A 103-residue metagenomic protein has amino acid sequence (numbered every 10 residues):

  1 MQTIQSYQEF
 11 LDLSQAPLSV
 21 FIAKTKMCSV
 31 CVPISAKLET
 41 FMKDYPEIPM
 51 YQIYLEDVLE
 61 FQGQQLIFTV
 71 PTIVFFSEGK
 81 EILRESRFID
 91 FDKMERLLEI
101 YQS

Functional and structural regions predicted by a protein language model:
M1-E9: Short acidic-hydrophobic, aromatic-tinged amphipathic segments that line or gate anion-handling sites
Q2, Y51, I82-E85: Structural signal for short hydrophobic segments within the conserved structured cores of catalytic domains across
I4, A23, E39-M42, P46-E60: Thiol-based oxidoreductase modules, predominantly thioredoxin-like and allied folds used for disulfide exchange
Q8-F41: Local sequence-structure signature of Cys/Sec-based thiol-disulfide redox active-site neighborhoods
Q8-L11, L59, D92: Acidic phosphotransfer microenvironment of two-component signaling modules
P33-K37, E56, Q64-Q65, F91 (+1 more regions): Chalcogenol-based redox active-site neighborhoods
Q65-V74: Structural micro-motif
F75-S103: Non-catalytic, surface beta->alpha helical segment in thiol-disulfide oxidoreductase systems
